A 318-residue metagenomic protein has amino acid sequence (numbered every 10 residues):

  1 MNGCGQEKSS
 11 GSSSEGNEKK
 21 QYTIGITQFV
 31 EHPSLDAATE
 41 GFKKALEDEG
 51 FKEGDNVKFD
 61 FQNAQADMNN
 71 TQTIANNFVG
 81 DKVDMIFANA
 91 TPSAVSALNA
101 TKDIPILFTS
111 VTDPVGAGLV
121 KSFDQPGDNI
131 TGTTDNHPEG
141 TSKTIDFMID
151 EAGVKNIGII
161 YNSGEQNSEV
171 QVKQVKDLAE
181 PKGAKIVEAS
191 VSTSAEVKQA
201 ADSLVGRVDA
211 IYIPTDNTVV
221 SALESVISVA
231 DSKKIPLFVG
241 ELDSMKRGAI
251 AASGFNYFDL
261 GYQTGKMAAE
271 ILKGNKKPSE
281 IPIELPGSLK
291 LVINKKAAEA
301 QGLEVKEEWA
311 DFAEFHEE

Functional and structural regions predicted by a protein language model:
M1-T23, D48, K52: Short, low-complexity disordered leader/linker segments with a strong preference for bacterial N-terminal type II
Q21-K43, E49, D60-N69, G164-Q166 (+1 more regions): Extracytoplasmic "Venus flytrap"
I24, F42, T131-K182, K277 (+1 more regions): An alpha-beta-alpha
K58-G80, S190-L204: Structural motif
Q65-D124, D216-D231, I235, G240: Beta-alpha junction/loop-to-helix N-cap segments that form part of ligand/metal-binding clefts
P114-K155, N256-K276: Hydrophobic alpha-helical segments within soluble ligand-binding/sensing domains
I160, Q166-I235, V239-E241: Pocket-lining segment of extracytoplasmic ligand-binding domains
E270-E318: Hinge/cleft segment of the Venus flytrap/periplasmic-binding protein
